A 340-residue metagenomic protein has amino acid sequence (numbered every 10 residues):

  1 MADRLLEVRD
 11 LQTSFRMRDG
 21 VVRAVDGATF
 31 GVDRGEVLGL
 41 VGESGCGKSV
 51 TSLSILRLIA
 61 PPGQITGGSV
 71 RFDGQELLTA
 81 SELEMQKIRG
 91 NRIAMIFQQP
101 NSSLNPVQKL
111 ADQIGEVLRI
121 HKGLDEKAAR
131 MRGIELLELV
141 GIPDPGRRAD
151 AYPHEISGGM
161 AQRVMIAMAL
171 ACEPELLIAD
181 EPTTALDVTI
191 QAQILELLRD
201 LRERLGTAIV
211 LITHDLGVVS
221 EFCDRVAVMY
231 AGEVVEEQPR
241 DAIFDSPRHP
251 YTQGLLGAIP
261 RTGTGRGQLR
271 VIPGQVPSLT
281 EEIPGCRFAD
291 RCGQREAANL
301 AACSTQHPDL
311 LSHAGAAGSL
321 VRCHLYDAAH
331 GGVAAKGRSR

Functional and structural regions predicted by a protein language model:
D3-R4, P143-R147, E237-R340: Short catalytic/signature loops enriched in Gly
E43, R57, L83, I178-P182 (+1 more regions): P-loop NTP-binding/switch modules centered on Walker-like glycine-rich loops
I65-E76: Conserved ABC transporter NBD signature motif
Q75-E76, A128-R147, L256-G257: Conserved ABC ATPase "signature" region
A151-I156, M160: Conserved ABC ATPase signature
A171-E175: A short, proline-enriched helix->beta-strand linker immediately N-terminal to the Walker B motif in ABC-type P-loop
